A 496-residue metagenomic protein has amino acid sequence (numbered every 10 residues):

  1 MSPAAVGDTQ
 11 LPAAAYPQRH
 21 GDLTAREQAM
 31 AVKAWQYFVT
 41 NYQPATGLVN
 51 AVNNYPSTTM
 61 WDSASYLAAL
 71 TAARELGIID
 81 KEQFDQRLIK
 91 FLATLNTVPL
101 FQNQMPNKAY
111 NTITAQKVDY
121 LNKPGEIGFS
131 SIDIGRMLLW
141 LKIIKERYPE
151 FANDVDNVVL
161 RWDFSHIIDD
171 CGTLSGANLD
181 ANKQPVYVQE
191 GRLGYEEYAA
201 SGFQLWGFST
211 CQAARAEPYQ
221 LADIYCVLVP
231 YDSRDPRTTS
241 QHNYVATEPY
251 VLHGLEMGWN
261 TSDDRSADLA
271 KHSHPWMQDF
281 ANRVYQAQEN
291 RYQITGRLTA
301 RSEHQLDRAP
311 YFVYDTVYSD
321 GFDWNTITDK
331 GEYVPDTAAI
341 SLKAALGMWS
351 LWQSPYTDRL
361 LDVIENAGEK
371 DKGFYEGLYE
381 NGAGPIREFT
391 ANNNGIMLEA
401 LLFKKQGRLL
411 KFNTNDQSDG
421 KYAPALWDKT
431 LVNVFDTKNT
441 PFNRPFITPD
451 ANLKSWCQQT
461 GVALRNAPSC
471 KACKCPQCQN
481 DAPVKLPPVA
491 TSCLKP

Functional and structural regions predicted by a protein language model:
M1-P487, C493-P496: Ser/Thr/Asn(+Pro)-rich, low-complexity disordered segments
